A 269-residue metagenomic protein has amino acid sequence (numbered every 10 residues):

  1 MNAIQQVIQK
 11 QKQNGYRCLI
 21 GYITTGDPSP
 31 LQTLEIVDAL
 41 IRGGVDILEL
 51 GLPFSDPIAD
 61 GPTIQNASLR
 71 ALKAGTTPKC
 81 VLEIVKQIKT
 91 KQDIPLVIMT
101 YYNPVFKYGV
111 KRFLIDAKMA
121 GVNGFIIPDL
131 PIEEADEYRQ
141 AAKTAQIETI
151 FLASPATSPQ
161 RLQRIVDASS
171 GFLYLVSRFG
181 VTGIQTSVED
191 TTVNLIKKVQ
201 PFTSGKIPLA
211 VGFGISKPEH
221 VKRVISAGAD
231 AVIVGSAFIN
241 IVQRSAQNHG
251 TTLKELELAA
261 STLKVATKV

Functional and structural regions predicted by a protein language model:
M1-I20, V85-K89: N-terminal amphipathic alpha-helix/helix-capping segment at the start of soluble metabolic enzymes
N14-I20, K91-Y101, A142-L152, Q200-G212: Short beta-strand/loop segments at the ligand-binding rim of alpha/beta enzyme cores
P30-L40, T157-D167, F202-G205, V211 (+1 more regions): Catalytic cores of alpha/beta
I41, I47, L52-F54, Q65-P128 (+1 more regions): Active-site beta->alpha loop and helix N-cap motifs at the rims of alpha/beta catalytic domains
V45-S55, V122-I126, P131, L175-G183 (+2 more regions): Glycine-rich phosphate-binding active-site loops on the catalytic face of alpha/beta enzymes
K73-T76, G121-E134, E148-T157, Q163 (+1 more regions): Catalytic beta/alpha-barrel core
A74, L152, L162-V199, I241-Q243: Glycine/Thr-rich beta-alpha phosphate-binding loop at enzyme active sites
V81, K197, P201-I207, S216-V269: Alpha/beta catalytic cores of nucleotide-metabolism and tRNA/nucleoside-modifying enzymes
